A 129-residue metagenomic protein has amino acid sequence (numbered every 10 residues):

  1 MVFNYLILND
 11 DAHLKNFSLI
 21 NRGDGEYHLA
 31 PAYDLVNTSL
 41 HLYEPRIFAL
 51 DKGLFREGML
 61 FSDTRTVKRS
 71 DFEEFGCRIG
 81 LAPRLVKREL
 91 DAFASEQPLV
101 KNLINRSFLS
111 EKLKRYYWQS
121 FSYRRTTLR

Functional and structural regions predicted by a protein language model:
M1-L14, S18-R129: Anionic ligand-binding catalytic core segments
